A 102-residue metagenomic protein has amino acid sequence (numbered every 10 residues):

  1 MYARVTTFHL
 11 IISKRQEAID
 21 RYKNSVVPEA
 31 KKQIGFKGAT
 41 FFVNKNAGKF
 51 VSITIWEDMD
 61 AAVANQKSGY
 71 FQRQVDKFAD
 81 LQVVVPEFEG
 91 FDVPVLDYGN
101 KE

Functional and structural regions predicted by a protein language model:
M1-F50, E57-G69, D80-E102: Short S/T/G/P-rich N-terminal loop/turn motif that feeds into the first structured element of a domain
R73-Q74: A common structural junction motif
